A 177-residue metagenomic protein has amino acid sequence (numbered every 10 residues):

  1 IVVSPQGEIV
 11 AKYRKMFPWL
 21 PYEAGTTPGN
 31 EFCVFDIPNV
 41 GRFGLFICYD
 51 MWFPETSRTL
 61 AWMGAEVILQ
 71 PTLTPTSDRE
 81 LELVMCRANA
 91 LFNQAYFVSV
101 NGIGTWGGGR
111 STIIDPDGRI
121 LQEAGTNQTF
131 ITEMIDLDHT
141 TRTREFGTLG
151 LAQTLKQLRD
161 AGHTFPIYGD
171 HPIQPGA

Functional and structural regions predicted by a protein language model:
I1-E66, P75-V84, A88, F146: Active-site catalytic loop in hydrolytic enzyme cores
Y13, Y49, F53, N93-Y96 (+2 more regions): Aromatic side chains
V34, Y96, G102-A177: C-terminal beta-strand edge segments of enzyme domains
R42, M51-I131: CN hydrolase (nitrilase-like) catalytic-core segments centered on the catalytic cysteine and neighboring Lys/Glu
